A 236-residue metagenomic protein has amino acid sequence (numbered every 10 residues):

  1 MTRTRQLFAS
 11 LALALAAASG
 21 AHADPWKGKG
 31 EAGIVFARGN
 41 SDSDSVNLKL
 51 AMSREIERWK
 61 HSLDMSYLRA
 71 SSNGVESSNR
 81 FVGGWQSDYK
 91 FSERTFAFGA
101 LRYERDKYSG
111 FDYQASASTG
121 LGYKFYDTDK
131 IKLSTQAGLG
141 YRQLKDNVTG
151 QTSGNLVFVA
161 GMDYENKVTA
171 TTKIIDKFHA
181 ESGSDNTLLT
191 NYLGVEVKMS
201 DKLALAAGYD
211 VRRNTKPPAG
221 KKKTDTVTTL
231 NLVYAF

Functional and structural regions predicted by a protein language model:
A23-S62: Short glycine/proline- and aromatic-enriched beta-strand/turn motifs that initiate or cap beta-hairpins
W26, D42-V46, S77-F81, Y113-A117 (+4 more regions): Residues that define the transmembrane beta-barrel architecture of outer-membrane proteins
W26, R58-L63, R94-A97, D129-L133 (+2 more regions): Repeated loop/turn-to-beta-strand initiation elements of outer-membrane beta-barrel proteins
A32-I34, L63-Y67, G83-W85, G99-Y103 (+5 more regions): Transmembrane beta-barrel strands of outer-membrane/channel proteins
I34-F36, M52-R54, Y89, Y123-F125 (+4 more regions): Residue-level signature of outer-membrane beta-barrel architecture
I34-R38, I56, Y67-S71, Y103-K107 (+5 more regions): Transmembrane beta-strands of outer-membrane beta-barrel pores
F36-D44, S72-S78, R105-D112, N147-T149 (+2 more regions): Solvent-exposed loop/turn segments connecting transmembrane beta-strands in outer-membrane beta-barrel proteins
S118, V195-K198, A204, T224-F236: Outer-membrane beta-barrel "beta-signal"
